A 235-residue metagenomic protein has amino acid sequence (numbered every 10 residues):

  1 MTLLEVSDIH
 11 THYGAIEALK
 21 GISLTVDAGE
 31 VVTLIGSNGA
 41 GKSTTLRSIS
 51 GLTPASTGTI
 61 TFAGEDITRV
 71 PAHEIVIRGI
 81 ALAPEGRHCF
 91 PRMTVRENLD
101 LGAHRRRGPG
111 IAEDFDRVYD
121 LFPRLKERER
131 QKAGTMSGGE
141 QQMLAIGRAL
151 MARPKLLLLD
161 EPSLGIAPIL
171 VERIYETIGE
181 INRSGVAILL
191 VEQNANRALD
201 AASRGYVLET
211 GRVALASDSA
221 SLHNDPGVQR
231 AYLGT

Functional and structural regions predicted by a protein language model:
T2-T235: Glycine-rich phosphate-binding loops of nucleotide-dependent enzymes
